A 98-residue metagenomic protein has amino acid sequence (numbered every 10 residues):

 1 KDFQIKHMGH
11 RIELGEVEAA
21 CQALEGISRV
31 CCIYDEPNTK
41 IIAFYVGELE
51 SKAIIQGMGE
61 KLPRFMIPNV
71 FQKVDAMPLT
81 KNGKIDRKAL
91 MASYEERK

Functional and structural regions predicted by a protein language model:
K1-K98: AMP-dependent adenylate-forming
